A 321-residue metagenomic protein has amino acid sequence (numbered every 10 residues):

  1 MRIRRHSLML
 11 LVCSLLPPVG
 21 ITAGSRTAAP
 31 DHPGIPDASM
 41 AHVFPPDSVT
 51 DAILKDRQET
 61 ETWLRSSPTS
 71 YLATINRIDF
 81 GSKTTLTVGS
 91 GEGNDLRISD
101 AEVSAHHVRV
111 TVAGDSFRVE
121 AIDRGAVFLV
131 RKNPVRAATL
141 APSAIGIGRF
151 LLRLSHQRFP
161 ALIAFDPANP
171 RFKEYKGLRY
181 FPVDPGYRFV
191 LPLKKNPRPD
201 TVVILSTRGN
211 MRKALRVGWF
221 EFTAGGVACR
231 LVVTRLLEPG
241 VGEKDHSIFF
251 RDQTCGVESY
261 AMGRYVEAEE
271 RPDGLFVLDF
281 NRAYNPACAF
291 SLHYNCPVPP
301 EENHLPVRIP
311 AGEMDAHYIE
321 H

Functional and structural regions predicted by a protein language model:
M1-M9: Bacterial N-terminal signal peptides that target proteins for export
M9-G20: Bacterial N-terminal signal peptides
G24-R26, H32-D37, G81, I122-R124 (+2 more regions): C-terminal boundary/linker segments immediately following FHA domains
R26-N76: N-terminal pre-domain segments of enzymes
P46-A52, S67, R158-F159, I163-N210 (+3 more regions): Conserved "landmark" site that anchors the functional core of diverse proteins
T74, D79-R149: Forkhead-associated
G91, I98-A105, R109-F117, K213-Y260: Mid-length scaffold segments of soluble, non-membrane domains
K176-V183, Q253-C255, E269, L275-V277 (+1 more regions): Extended, aromatic/histidine-rich regions of cofactor-dependent oxidoreductases associated with respiratory
